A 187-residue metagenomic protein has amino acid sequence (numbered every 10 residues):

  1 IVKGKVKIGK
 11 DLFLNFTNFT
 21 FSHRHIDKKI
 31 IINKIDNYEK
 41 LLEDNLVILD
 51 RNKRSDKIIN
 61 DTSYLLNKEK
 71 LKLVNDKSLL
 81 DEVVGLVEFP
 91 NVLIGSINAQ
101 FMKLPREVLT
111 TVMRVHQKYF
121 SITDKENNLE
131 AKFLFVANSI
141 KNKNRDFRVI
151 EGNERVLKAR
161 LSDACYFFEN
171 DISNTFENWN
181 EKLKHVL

Functional and structural regions predicted by a protein language model:
I1-L187: Amphipathic alpha-helical "coupling" segments that flank catalytic cores
